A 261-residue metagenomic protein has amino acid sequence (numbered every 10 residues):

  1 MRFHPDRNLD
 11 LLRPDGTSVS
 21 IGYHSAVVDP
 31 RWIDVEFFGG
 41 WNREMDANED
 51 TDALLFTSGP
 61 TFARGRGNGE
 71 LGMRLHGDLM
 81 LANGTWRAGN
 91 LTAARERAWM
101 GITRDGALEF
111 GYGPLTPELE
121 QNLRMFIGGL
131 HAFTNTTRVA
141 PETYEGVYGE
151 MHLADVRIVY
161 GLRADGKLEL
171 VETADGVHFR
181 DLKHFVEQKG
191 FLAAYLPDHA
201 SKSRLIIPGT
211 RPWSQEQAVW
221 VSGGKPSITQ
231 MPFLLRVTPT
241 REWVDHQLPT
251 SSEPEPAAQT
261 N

Functional and structural regions predicted by a protein language model:
M1-T92, A98-W99, E169-V171, P254-T260: Zymogen propeptides
S20-H24, E96-R97, A154-V159, M231-P232: Short glycine-rich loop/turn motifs
G40-N42, G113-L119, T173-G176, S252-P256: Short, solvent-exposed aromatic-acidic interface loops
M45-N48, E118-R124, H178-F185: A short, polar/proline- and glycine-enriched secondary-structure boundary/capping micro-motif
R66-Y144, E242: Active-site-adjacent helix-turn-beta-strand microarchitecture at beta-sheet edges that either contains or buttresses
G67-A88, G146, E150-A154, L162 (+2 more regions): Conserved, well-ordered active-site substructure
